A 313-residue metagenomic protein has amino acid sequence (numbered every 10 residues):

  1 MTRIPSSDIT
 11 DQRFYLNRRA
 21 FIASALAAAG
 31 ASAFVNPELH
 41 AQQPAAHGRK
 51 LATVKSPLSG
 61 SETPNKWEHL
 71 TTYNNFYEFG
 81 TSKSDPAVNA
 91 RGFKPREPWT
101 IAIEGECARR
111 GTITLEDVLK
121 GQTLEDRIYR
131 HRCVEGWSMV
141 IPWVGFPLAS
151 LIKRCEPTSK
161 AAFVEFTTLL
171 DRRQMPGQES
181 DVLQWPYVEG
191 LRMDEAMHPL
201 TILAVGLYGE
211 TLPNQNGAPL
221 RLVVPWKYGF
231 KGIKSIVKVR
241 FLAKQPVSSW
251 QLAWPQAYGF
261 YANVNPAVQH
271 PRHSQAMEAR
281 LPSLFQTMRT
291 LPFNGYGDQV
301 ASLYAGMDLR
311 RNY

Functional and structural regions predicted by a protein language model:
M1-L16, A20, A27-A31, L39-Q42: N-terminal secretory signal peptides
P44-Y313: Structured, non-membrane catalytic/scaffold regions adjacent to prosthetic-group chemistry
